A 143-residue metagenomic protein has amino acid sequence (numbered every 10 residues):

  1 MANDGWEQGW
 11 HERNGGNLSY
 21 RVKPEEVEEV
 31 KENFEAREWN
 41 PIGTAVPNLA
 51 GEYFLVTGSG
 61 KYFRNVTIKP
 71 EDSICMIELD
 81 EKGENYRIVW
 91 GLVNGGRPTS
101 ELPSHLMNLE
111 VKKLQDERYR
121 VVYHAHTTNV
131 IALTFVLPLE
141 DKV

Functional and structural regions predicted by a protein language model:
M1-V143: Glycine-rich flexible loops
